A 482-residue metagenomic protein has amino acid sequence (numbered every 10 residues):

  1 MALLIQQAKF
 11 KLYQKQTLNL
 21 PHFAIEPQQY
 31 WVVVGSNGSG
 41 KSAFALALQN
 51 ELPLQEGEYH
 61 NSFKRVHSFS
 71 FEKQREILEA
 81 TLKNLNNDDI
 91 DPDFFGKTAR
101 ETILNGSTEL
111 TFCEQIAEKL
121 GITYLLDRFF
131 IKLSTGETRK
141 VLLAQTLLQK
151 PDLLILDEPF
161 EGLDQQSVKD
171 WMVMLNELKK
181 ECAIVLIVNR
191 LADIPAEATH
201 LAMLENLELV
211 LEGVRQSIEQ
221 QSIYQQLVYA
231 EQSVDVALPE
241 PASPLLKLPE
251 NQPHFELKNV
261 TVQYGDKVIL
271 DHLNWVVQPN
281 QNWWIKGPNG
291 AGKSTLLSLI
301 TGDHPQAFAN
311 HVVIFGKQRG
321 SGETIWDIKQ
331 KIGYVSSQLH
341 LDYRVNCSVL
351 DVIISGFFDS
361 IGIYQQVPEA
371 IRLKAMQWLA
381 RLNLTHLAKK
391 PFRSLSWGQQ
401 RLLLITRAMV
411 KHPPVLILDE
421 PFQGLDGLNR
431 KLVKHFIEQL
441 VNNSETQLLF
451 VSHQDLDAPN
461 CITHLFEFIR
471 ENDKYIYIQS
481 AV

Functional and structural regions predicted by a protein language model:
L3, Q16-L20, F255-L257, V268-H272: Conserved structural motif at the start of ABC-family nucleotide-binding domains
S42-S107, L297-I361: ABC ATPase nucleotide-binding domain signature region
T108-L125, E369-L387: Conserved ABC ATPase "signature" region
F129, E158-P159, D164, P391 (+1 more regions): Walker B catalytic motif
F129-L133, E137, Y364-V367, P391-L395: Conserved ABC ATPase signature
L143-A144, I405: Hydrophobic anchor residue at the start of the ABC signature
N206-D235, P459-N460, H464, F468-V482: Conserved beta-strand-loop-alpha-helix hinge in the C-terminal portion of ABC ATPase nucleotide-binding domains
